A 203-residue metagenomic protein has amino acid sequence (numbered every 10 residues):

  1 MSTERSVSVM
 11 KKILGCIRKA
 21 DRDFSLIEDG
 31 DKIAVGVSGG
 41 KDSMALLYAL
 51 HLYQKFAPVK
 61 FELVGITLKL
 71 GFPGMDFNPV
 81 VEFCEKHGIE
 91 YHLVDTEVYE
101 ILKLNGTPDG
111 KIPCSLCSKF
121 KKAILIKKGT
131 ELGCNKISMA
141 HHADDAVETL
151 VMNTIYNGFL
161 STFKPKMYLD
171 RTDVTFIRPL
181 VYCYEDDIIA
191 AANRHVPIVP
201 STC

Functional and structural regions predicted by a protein language model:
S2-E148, Y156, K164-P165, D186-R194: ATP-dependent adenylation/nucleotidyltransferase module used to activate substrates
V151: Long, contiguous binding/interaction regions
T162-P200: Metal-dependent de-N-acetylase/amidase catalytic core
C203: A short, aromatic/hydrophobic, helix- or strand-capping loop or linear motif that either lines the entrance/gate
